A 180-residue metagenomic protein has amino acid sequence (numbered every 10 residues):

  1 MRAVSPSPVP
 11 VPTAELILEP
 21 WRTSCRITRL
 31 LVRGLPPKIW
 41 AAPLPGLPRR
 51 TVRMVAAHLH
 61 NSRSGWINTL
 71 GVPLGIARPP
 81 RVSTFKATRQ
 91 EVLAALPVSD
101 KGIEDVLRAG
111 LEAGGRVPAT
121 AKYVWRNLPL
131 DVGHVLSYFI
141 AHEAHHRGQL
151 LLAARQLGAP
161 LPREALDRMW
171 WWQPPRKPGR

Functional and structural regions predicted by a protein language model:
R2, P6, L18-R29, I39-V82 (+1 more regions): Short, contiguous alpha-helical
V9, V98-G114, W171-R180: Short flexible/disordered coil segments
V11-L18, T88-L93, L136-I140: Active-site rim elements
T13, P20-S24, A95-S99: Soluble or luminal CAZymes and related metallo-dependent hydrolases
I27-L30, G34, V98, G102-A109 (+1 more regions): Solvent-exposed, charged/polar functional surfaces in cytosolic regulatory/catalytic domains
N68-T69, P73-G110: Helix-adjacent hinge/juxtasegments
A109-R126: Acidic catalytic patch
